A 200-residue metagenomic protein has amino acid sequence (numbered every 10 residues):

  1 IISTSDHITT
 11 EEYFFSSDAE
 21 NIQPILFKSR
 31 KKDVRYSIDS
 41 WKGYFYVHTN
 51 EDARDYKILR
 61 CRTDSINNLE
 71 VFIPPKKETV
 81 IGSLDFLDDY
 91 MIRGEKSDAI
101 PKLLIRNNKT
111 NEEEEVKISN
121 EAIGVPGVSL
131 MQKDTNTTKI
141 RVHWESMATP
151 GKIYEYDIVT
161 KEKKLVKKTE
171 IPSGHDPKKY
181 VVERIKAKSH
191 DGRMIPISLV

Functional and structural regions predicted by a protein language model:
I1-P196, V200: Peripheral, non-catalytic segments that deliver or gate enzyme domains
